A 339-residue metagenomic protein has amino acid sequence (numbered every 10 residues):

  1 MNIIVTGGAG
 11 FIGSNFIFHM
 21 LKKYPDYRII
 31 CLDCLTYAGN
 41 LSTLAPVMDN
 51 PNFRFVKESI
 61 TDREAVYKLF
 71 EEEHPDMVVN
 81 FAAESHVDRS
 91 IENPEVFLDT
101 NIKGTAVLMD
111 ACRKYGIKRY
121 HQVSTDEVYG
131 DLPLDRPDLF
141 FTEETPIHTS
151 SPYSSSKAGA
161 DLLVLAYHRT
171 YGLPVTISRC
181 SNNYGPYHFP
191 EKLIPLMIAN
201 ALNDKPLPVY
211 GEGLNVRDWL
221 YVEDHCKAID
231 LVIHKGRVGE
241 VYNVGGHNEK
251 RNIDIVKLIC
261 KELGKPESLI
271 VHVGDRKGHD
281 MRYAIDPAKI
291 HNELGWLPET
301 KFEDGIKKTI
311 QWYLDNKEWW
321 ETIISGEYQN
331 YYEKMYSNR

Functional and structural regions predicted by a protein language model:
M1-N183, K308, Y313-N316, T322-R339: N-terminal Rossmann-like NAD(P)+-binding domain of SDR-like oxidoreductases, especially those catalyzing
I12, A38-G39, E64, H188 (+2 more regions): Residues that form or flank phosphate/diphosphate-binding pockets in enzymes that use nucleotide phosphates
H19, I29, E58, P195 (+1 more regions): C-terminal substrate-binding subdomain of Rossmann-fold SDR/epimerase-dehydratase oxidoreductases
G39, Y129-G130, G185, R217 (+1 more regions): Generic structural signal for helix capping and beta-alpha/helix-loop junctions
L41-L44, L132-D135, H188-E191, I255-V256 (+1 more regions): Short aromatic-enriched loop/helix-cap "lid" or pocket-rim segments at secondary-structure transitions that line
A65, V96, K103, P146 (+3 more regions): Residue-level recognition of oxygen-bearing side chains
P137, T149-S156, P186, P190-I194 (+1 more regions): The catalytic Tyr-centered alpha-helix of NAD(P)H-dependent dehydrogenases
G159, L163, Y167, M197 (+2 more regions): Hydrophobic alpha-helix immediately C-terminal to the catalytic Tyr-X-X-X-Lys motif of short-chain
